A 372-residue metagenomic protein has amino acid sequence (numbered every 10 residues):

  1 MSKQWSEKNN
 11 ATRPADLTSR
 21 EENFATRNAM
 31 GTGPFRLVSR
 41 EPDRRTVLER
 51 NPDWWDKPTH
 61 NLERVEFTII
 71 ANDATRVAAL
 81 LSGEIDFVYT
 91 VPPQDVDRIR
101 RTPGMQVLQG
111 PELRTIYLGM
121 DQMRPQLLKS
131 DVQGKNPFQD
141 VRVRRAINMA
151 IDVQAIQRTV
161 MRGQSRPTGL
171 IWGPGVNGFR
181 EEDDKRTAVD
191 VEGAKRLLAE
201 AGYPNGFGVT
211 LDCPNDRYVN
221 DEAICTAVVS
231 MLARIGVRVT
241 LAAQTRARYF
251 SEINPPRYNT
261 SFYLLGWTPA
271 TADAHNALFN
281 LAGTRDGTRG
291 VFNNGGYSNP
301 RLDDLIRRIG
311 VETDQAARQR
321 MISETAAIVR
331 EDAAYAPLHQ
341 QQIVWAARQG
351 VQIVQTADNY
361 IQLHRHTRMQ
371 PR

Functional and structural regions predicted by a protein language model:
M1-T32, L37, D56-N61, I99-T115 (+6 more regions): Short, solvent-exposed loop/beta-turn-alpha elements that line the ligand-binding surface or hinge of extracytoplasmic
N23-T26, P52-R98, V141, R238: Ligand-site clamp/hinge motif
G33-R36, T46-V47, L62-I69, I116 (+3 more regions): Short, well-ordered beta-strand elements
F35, M149, R166-E200, R217-A223: Structural transition elements
K57-T68, E84, P204-L211, V229-T245 (+2 more regions): A local structural motif
D86-F87, G104-Q106, L211, I224 (+2 more regions): Periplasmic binding protein-like
V132-G175, N220-I224, V329-P337: Periplasmic-binding protein-like
R142-R145, M149, Q157, R234-Y249 (+2 more regions): Extracytoplasmic/peripheral linker and loop segments enriched in polar/acidic and small residues with frequent Thr/Pro
